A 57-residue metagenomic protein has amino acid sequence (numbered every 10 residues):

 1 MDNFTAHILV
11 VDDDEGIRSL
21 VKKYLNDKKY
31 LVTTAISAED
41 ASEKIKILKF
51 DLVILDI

Functional and structural regions predicted by a protein language model:
M1-L9: Non-catalytic signal-transmission and effector/linker regions of two-component phosphorelay proteins
H7, K23-N26, D51: A generic structural micro-environment signature that highlights single residues at secondary-structure boundaries
L9, T34-L52: Acidic, metal-coordinating helix/loop segments flanking the phosphotransfer/catalytic sites of two-component signaling
D12, D56: Active-site residues of response regulator receiver
E15-T33: Two-component/phosphorelay signaling modules centered on CheY-like receiver
